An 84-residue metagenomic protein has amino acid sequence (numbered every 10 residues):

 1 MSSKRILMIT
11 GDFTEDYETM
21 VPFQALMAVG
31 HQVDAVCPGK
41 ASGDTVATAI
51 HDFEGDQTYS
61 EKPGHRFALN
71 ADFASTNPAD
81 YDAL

Functional and structural regions predicted by a protein language model:
M1-A83: Extended, subdomain-level signal for the structured scaffold at the beginning of enzyme domains
